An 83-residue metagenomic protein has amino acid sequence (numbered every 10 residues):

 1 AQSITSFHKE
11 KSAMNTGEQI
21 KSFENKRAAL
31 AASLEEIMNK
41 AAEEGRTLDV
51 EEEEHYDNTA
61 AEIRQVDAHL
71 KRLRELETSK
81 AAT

Functional and structural regions predicted by a protein language model:
A1-T83: Intrinsically disordered, low-complexity terminal tails
